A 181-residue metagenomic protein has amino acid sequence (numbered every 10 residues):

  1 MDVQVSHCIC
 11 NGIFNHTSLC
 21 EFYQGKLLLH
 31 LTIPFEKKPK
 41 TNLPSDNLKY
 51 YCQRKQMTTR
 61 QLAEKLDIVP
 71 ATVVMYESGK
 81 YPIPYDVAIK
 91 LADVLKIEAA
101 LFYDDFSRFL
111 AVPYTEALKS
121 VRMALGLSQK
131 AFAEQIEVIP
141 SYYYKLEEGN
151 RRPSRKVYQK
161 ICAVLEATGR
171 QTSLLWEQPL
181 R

Functional and structural regions predicted by a protein language model:
S6-H7, D104-E134, R152, S173-R181: Short, charged recognition helix plus adjacent turn of helix-turn-helix-like nucleic-acid-binding domains
L27-R54, D104-A124: A short, Lys/Arg-rich alpha-helix, primarily the initiator
L48, T59, P70, A88 (+3 more regions): Helix-turn-helix DNA-binding elements, focusing on the entry/boundary residues of the two helices that contact DNA
C52, A63, A92, R122 (+2 more regions): The alpha-helix within a helix-turn-helix
Q56-V74, G126-Y144: Short alpha-helical DNA-recognition segment
D86-L101, K156-T172: DNA major-groove recognition helix of helix-turn-helix/homeodomain DNA-binding modules
